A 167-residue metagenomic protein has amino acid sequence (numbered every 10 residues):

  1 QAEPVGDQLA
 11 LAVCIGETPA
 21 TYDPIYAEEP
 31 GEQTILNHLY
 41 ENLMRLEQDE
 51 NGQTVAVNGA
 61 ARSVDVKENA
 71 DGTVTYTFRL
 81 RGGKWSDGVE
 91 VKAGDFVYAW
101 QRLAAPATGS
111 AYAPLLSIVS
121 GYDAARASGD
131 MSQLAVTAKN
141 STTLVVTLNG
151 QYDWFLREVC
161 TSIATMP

Functional and structural regions predicted by a protein language model:
Q1-A10: Short, low-complexity disordered leader/linker segments with a strong preference for bacterial N-terminal type II
V5-G6, D65-T75, V136-T142: Short, ordered beta-strand-loop transition motifs
C14-N69: N-terminal lobe/hinge region of extracytoplasmic solute-binding protein
I15, L39, L80, T147-L148: A short glycine/threonine-centered beta-strand motif
E17-A20, G83-W85, L103, G150-W154: Solvent-exposed loop/turn segments at secondary-structure junctions within structured extracellular/periplasmic domains
T75-G82: Short, well-ordered beta-strand elements within core beta-sheets of diverse protein domains
T77, D95-V97, R102-P167: Surface-exposed binding/hinge segments that line and control ligand-binding clefts or catalytic entry sites
